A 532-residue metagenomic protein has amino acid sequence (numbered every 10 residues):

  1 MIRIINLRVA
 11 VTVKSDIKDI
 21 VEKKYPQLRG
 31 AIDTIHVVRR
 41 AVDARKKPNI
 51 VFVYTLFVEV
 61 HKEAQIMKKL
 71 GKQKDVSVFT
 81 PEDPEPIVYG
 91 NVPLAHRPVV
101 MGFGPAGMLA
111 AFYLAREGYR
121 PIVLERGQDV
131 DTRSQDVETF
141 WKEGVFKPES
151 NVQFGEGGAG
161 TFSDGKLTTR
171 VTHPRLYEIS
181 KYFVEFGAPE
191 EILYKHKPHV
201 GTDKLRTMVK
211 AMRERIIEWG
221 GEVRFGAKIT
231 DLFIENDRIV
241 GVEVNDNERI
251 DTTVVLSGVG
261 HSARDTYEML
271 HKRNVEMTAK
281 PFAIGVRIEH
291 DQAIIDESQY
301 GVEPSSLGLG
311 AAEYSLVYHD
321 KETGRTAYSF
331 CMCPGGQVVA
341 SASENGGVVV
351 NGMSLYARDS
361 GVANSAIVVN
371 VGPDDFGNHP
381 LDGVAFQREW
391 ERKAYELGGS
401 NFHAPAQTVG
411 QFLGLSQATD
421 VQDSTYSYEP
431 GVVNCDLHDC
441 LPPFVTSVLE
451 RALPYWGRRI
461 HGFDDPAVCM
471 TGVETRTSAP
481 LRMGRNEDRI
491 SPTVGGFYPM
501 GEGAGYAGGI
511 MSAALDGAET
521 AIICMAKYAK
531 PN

Functional and structural regions predicted by a protein language model:
M1-F52, L56-F162, K166-N532: Residues forming the flavin
